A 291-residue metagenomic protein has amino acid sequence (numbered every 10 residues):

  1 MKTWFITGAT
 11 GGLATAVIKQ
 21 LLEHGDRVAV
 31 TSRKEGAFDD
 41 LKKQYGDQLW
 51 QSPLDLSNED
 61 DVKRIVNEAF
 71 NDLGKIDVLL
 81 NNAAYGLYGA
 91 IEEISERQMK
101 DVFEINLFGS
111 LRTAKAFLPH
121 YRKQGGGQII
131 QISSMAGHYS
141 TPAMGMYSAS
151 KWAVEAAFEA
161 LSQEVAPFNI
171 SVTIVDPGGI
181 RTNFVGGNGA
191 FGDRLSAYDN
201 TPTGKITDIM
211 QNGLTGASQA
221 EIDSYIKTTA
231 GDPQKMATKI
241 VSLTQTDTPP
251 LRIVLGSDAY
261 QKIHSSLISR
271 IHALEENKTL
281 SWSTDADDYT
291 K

Functional and structural regions predicted by a protein language model:
T10-G11, K34: Conserved glycine-rich cofactor-binding loop
E23-D39: Conserved glycine-rich Rossmann-like NAD(P)H-binding loop of the short-chain dehydrogenase/reductase
L54-R64, E96-R97: The beta1-alpha1 cofactor-binding region of Rossmann-like NAD(H)/NADP(H)-dependent oxidoreductases
A90-I91, Q98-K100: Substrate-binding pocket helix/loop in short-chain dehydrogenase/reductase
A114, S150: Active-site helix of classical SDR
S134: Residue(s) in the substrate-gating loop at a strand-loop-helix junction that position the organic substrate next
P167-P249: SDR active-site lid
